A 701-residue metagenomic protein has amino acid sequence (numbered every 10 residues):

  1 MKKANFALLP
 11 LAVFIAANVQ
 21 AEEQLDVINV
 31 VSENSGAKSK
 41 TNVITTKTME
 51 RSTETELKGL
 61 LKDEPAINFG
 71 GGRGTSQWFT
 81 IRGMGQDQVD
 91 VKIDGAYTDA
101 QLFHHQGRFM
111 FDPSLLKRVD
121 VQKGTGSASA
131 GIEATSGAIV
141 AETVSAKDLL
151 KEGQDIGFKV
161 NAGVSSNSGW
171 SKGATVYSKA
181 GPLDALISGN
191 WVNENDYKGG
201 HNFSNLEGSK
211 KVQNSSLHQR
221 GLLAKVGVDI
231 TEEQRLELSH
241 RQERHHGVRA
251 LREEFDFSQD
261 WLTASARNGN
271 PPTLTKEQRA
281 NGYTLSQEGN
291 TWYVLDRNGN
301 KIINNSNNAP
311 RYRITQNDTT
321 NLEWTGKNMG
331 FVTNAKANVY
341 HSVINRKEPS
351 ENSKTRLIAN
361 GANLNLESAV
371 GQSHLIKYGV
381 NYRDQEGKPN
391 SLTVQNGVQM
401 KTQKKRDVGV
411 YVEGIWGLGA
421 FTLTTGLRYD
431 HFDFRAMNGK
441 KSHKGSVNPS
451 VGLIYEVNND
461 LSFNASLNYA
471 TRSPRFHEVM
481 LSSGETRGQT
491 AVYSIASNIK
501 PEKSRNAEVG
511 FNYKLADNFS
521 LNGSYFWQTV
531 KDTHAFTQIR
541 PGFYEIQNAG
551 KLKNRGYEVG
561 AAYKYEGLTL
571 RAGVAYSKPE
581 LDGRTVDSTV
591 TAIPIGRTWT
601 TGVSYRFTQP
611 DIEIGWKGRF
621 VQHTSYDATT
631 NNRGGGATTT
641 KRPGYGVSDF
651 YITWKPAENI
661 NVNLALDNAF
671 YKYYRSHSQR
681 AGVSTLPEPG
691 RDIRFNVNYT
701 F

Functional and structural regions predicted by a protein language model:
M1-A66, L149-L150, Y177-S178, R220-L222 (+8 more regions): N-terminal Sec signal peptide and the immediately downstream disordered periplasmic leader that contains the TonB box
E22-G153, E253, T319, V509 (+1 more regions): Acidic, small-polar-rich N-terminal luminal/periplasmic segments of exported/outer-membrane proteins
K147, G153-G157, T175-Y293, R297-K301 (+2 more regions): Periplasmic-side early beta-strands and strand-to-turn transitions of outer-membrane beta-barrels
A162-S166, A180-P182, W191-N195, Q242-H246 (+14 more regions): Transmembrane beta-strands of outer-membrane beta-barrel pores
E233-E243, G282-L285, V294, N308-E456 (+5 more regions): Face-selective signature of the C-terminal outer-membrane beta-barrel domain
N307-M329, T355, Q403-K405, E456 (+7 more regions): Outer-membrane beta-barrel signature, preferentially recognizing the C-terminal barrel domain of Gram-negative
Q372, G417-L423, S520-V530, Q547-N631 (+3 more regions): Gram-negative outer-membrane beta-barrel transporters
T471, K531, H623-T629, T653-F701: C-terminal beta-signal and adjacent terminal beta-strands/loops of Gram-negative outer-membrane beta-barrel proteins
